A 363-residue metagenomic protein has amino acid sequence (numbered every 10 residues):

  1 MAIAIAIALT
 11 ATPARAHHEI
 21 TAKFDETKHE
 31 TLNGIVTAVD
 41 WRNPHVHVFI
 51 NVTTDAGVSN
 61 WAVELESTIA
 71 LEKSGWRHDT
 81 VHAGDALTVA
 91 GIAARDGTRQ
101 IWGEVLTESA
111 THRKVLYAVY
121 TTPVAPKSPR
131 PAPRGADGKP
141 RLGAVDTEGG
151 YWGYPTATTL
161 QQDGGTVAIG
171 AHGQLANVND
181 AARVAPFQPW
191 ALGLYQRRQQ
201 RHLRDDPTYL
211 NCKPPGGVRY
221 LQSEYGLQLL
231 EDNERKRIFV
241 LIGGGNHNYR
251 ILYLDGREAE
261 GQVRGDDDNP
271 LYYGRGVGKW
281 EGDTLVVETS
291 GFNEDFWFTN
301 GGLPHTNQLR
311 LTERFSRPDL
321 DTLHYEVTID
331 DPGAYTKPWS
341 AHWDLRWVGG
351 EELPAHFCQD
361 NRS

Functional and structural regions predicted by a protein language model:
M1-T10: Bacterial N-terminal signal peptides
T12-A16: Sec/Tat signal peptide C-region and signal peptidase I cleavage site
H18-S363: PEST-like low-complexity, intrinsically disordered acidic/proline/serine-rich tracts that flank trafficking/processing
